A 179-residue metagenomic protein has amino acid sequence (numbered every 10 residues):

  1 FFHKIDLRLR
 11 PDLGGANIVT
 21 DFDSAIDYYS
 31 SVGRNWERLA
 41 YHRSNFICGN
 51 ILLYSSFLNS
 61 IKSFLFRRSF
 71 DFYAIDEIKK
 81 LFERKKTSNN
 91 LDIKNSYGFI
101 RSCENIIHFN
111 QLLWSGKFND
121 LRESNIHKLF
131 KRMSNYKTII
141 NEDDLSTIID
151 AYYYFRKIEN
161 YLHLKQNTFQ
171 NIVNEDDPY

Functional and structural regions predicted by a protein language model:
F1-Y179: A nucleotide- and high-energy phosphate-metabolite-utilizing enzyme signature
